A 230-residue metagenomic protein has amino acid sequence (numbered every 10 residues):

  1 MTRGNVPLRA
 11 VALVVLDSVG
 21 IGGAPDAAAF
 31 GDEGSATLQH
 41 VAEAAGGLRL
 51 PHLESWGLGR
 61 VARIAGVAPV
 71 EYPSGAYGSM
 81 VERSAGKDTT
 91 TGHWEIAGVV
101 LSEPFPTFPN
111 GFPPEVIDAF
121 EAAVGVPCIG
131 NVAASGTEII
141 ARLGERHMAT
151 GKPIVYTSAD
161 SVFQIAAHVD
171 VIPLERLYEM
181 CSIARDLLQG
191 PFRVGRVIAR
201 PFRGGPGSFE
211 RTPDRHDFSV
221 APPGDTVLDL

Functional and structural regions predicted by a protein language model:
M1-R3: A short, compositionally biased domain-edge/stem linker segment
V6, A10, S18-H168, I172-E175: Active-site nucleophile/metal-coordination loop of metallo-enzymes that catalyze phosphate/sulfate and related
V15: Generic enzyme active-site microenvironment
H40-E43, A122-V126, C181-D186, P223-V227: Short, surface-exposed, polar/charged, turn-prone segments marking secondary-structure boundaries
K87-T90, E115-A119, C181-S182, H216-D229: Formylglycine-dependent sulfatase
T137-F192, R196-G224: Active-site pocket-lining segments that scaffold enzyme catalytic pockets across diverse folds
